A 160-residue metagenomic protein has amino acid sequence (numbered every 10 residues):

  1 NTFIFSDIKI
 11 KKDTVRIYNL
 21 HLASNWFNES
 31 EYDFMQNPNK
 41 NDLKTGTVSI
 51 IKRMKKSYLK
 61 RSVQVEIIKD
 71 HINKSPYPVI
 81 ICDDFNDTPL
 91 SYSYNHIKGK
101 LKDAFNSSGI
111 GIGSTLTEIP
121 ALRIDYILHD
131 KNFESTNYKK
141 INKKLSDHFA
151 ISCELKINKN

Functional and structural regions predicted by a protein language model:
N1-Y32, E134, K139-K143: Structured beta-strand-rich core segments of catalytic domains in phosphoester-bond hydrolases
V15, D33-Q36, C153-L155: Short, charged/polar low-complexity linear motifs in solvent-exposed/disordered segments
L22, D84-F85: Active-site metal-binding loops of divalent metal-dependent hydrolases
S24-M35, K55-L59, T88-Y92: Phosphate-binding glycine-rich loops and adjacent basic patches that engage nucleotide phosphates, nucleic-acid
E31-M54: A solvent-exposed, charged loop/short amphipathic helix patch at secondary-structure junctions
M54-Y58, I80-D83: Second-shell loop/turn segments in exported
S62-V79, F85-N160: Metal-dependent phosphoester-hydrolase catalytic domains
